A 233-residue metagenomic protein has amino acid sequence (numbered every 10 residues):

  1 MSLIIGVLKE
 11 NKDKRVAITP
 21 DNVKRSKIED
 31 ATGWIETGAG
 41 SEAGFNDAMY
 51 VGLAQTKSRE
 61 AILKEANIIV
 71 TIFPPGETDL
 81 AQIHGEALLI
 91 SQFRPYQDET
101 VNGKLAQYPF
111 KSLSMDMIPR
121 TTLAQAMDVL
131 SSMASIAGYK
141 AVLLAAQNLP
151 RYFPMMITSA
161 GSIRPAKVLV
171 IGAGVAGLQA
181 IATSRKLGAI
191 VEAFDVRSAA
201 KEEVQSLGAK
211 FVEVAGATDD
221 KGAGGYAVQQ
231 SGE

Functional and structural regions predicted by a protein language model:
S2-K104, Y108: An N-terminal-biased, well-structured beta-alpha scaffold segment characteristic of Rossmann-like dinucleotide-binding
S2-V7, E77-K167: Glycine/serine-rich phosphate-binding loop and adjoining beta1-alpha1 elements at the start of nucleotide-handling
K9-G40, P154-E233: Glycine-rich phosphate/diphosphate-binding loop of Rossmann-like nucleotide-binding domains
Y50-A54, Y108, V129-M133, G208-E213 (+1 more regions): Short, hinge-like loop/turn segments at secondary-structure boundaries
Q55-T56, L88-Q92, K111-M115, V191-A193 (+1 more regions): Short hydrophobic/aromatic-enriched beta-strand-loop microsegments
K57-I69, G138-N148, A217-E233: Short, basic, helix/turn surface patches
E60-I62, R94-Q97, M117-P119, R197 (+1 more regions): Short, acidic/turn-prone active-site loops that include or flank metal/cofactor- and phosphate-binding residues
A66-N67, E99-G103, T122-A126, E203-V204 (+1 more regions): Short, charged, surface-exposed secondary-structure boundary motifs
